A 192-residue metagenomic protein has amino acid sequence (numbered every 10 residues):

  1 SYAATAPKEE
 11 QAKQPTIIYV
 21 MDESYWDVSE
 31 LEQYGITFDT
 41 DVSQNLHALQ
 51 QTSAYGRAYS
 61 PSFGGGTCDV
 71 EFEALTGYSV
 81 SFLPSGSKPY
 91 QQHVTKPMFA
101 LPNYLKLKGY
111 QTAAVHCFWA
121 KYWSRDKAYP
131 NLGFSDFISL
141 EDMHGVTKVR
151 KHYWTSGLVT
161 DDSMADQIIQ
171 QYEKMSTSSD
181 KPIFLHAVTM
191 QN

Functional and structural regions predicted by a protein language model:
A3-P15, Y19-N192: Solvent-exposed soluble domains appended to multi-pass membrane proteins
